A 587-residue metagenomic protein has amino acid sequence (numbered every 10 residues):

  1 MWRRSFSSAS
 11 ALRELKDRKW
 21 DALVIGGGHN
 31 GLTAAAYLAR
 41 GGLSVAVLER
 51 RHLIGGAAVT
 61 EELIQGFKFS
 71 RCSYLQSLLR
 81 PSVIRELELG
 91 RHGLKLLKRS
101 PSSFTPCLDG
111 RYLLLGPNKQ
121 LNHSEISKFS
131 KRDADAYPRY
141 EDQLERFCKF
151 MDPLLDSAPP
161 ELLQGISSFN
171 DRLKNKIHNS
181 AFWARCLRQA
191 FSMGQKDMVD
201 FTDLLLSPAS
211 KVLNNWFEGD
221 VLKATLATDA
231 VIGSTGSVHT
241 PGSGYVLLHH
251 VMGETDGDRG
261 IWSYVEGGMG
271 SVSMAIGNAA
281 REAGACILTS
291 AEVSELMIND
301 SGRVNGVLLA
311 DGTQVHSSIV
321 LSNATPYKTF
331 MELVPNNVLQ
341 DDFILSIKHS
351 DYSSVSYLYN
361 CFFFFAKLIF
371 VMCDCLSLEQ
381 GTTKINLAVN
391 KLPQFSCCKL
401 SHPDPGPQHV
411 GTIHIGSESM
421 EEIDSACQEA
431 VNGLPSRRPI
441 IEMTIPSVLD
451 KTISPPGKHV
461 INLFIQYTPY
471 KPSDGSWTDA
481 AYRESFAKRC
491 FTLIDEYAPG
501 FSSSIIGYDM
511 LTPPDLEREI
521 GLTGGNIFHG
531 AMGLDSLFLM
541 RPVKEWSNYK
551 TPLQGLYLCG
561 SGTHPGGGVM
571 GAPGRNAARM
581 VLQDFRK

Functional and structural regions predicted by a protein language model:
M1-L23, R40-G41, L537-L539, V543-K544 (+2 more regions): Extreme N-terminal leader/targeting segments of oxidoreductases
R13-R172, A531, D535, N576: N-terminal glycine-rich phosphate/pyrophosphate-binding loop and immediately adjacent elements
S73, S561-L582: A conserved FAD-binding loop/helix module that cradles the flavin
S124, C361-F362, I385, N390-E517: C-terminal segments that line or cap access tunnels to active or ligand-binding sites in enzymes and enzyme-associated
E145-A283, S290, L522-A531, D535-L537: Active-site/ligand-binding neighborhood in enzyme catalytic cores
G219, K223-G242, L434-T444, E496-H564: A glycine-rich dinucleotide-binding beta-alpha-beta segment and adjacent secondary-structure elements that constitute
W262-A283, L296-D300, V307-C397: Glycine-rich loop(s) and the adjacent beta-strand/alpha-helix scaffold that form part
E292-I298, I506, L511, D515 (+1 more regions): Active-site-proximal substrate-binding core of FAD-dependent oxidoreductases
